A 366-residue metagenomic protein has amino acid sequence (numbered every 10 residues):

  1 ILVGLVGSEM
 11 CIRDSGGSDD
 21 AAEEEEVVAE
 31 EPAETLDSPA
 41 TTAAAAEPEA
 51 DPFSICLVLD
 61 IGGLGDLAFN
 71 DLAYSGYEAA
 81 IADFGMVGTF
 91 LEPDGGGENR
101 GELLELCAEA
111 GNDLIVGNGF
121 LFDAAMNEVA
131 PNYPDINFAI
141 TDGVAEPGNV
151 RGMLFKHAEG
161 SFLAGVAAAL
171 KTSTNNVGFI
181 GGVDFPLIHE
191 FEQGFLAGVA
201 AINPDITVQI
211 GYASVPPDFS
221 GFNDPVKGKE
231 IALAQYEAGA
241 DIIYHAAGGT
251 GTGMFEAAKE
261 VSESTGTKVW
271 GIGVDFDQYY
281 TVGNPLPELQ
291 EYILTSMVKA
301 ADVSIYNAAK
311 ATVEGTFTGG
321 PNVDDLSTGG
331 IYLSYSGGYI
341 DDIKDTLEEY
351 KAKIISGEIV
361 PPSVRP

Functional and structural regions predicted by a protein language model:
I1-G7, C11-D14: Single conserved hydrophobic/aromatic residue that forms the stacking wall/gate of nucleotide- or nucleobase-binding
R13, D19-P366: A residue-level marker of the well-folded mature domains of exported/periplasmic proteins
